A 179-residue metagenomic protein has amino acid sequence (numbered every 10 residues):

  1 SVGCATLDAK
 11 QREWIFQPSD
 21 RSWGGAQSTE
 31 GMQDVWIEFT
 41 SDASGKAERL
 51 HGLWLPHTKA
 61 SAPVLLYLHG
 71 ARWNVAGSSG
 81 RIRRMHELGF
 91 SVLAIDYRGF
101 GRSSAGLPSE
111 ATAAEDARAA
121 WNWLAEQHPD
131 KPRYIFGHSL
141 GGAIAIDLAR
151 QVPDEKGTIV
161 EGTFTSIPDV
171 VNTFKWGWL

Functional and structural regions predicted by a protein language model:
S1-E30: N-terminal membrane-anchoring alpha-helices
S19-A60: N-terminal cap/lid segment of alpha/beta-hydrolase-fold proteins
S44-W123: Membrane-embedded segments
A62-V64, Y134, G157: Structural motif
F90, P129, P153: Short phosphate-binding/catalytic loops that engage adenosine nucleotides
H128-S139: Alpha/beta-hydrolase fold nucleophile elbow
A143-L179: Hydrolase active-site cap/lid region
